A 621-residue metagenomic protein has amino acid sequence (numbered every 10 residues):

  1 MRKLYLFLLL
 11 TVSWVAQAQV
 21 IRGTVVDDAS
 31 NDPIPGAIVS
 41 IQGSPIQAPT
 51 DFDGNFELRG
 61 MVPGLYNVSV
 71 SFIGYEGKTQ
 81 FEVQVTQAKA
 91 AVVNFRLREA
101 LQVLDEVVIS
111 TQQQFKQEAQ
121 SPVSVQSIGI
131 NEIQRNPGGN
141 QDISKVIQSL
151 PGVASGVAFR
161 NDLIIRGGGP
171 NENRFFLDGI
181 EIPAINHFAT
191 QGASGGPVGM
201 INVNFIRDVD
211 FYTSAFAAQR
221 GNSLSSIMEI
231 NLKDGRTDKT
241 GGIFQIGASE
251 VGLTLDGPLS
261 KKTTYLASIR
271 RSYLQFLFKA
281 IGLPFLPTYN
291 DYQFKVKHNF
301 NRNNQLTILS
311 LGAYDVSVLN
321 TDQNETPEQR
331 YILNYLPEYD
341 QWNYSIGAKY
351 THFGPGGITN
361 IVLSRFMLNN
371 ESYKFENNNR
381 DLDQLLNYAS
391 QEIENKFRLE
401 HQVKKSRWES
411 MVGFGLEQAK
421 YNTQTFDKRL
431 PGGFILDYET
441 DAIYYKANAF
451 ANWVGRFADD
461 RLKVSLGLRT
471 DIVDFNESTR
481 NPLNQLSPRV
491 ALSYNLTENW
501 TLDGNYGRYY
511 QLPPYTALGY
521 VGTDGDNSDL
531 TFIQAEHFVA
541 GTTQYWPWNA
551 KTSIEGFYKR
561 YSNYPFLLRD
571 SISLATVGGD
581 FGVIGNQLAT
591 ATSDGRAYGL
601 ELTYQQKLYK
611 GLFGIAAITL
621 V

Functional and structural regions predicted by a protein language model:
A16-E106: Periplasm-facing N-terminal accessory domains of Gram-negative outer-membrane beta-barrel systems
E76, V83-Q87, A91-V92, V108-A217 (+2 more regions): Periplasmic N-terminal accessory/gating domains of Gram-negative outer-membrane beta-barrel systems
N161, L224-S226, T240, I246-L253 (+10 more regions): Hydrophobic, lipid-facing positions within transmembrane beta-strands of outer-membrane proteins
R174, D208-Q219, S225-K233, T240-P284 (+2 more regions): Predominantly transmembrane beta-strands of Gram-negative outer membrane beta-barrel pores used for transport
I185-N186, G192, D322-E325, N369 (+3 more regions): Surface-exposed extracellular loop regions of Gram-negative outer-membrane beta-barrel proteins, predominantly
F278-L283, A313, V318-P327, L363 (+7 more regions): Outer-membrane beta-barrel translocator domains and adjoining extracellular loop/strand segments of Gram-negative
K297-D315, L336-T479, P488, W546 (+3 more regions): Face-selective signature of the C-terminal outer-membrane beta-barrel domain
F457-A458, I584-V621: Gram-negative outer-membrane beta-barrel transporters
